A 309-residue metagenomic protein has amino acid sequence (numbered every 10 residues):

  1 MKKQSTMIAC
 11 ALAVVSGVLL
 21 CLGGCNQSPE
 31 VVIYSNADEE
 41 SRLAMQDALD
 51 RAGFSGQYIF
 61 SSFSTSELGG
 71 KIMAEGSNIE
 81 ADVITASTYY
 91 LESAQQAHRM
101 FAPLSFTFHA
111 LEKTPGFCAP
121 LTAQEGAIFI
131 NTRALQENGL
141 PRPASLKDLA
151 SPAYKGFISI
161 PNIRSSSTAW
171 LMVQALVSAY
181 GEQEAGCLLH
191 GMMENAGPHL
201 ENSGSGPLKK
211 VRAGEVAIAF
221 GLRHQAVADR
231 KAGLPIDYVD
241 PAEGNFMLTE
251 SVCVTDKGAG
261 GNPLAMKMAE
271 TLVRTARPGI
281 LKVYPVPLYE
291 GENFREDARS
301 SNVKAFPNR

Functional and structural regions predicted by a protein language model:
C25-V83: Conserved N-terminal structural module of periplasmic/extracytoplasmic solute-binding proteins
N36-A37, S41-L43, F63-S66, E80-R212: Extracytoplasmic ligand-binding site segments that recognize negatively charged/polar headgroups
E80-T85, L200, A217-L222, D237-Y238: Paired acidic/hydrophobic, glycine-rich loop segments that form the ligand-binding mouth/hinge of periplasmic-binding
Y89-Q95, R212-P235: A ligand-binding cleft/hinge motif common to bilobed small-molecule-binding domains
A110-K113, Q124, L188-E194, P198-E201 (+2 more regions): Periplasmic-binding protein-like
F129-A134, L248-L264, I280-V283: A bilobed periplasmic-binding-protein/Venus flytrap-type ligand-binding module shared by bacterial periplasmic
G156-R164, T271-E292: Periplasmic-binding protein-like
Q183-E184, V286-R309: An extracytoplasmic/periplasmic, membrane-proximal ligand-sensing/linker region
